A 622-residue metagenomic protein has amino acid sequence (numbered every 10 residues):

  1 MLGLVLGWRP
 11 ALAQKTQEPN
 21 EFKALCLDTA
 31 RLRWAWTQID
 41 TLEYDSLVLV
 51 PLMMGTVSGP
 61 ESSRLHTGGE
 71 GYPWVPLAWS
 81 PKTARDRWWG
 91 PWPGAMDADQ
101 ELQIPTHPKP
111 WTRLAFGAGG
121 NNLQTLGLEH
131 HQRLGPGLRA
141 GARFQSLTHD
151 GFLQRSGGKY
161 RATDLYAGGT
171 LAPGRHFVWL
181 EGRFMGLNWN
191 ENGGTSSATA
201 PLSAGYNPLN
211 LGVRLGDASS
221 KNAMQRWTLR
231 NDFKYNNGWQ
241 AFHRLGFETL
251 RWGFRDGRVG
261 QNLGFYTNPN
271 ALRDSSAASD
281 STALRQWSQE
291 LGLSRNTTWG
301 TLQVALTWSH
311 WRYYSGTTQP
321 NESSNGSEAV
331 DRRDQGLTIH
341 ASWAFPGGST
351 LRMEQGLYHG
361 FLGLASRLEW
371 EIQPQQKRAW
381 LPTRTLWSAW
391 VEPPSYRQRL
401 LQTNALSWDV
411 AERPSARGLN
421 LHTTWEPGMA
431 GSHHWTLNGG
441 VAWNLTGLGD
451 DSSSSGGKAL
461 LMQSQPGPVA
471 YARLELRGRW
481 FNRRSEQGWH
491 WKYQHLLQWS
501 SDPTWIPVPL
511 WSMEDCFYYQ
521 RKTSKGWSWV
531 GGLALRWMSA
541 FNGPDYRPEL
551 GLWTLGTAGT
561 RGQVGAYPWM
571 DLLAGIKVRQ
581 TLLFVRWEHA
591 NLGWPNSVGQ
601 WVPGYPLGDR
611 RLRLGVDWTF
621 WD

Functional and structural regions predicted by a protein language model:
M1-L42, N190-N192, A198-T199, T619-D622: Cleavable N-terminal export/targeting peptides
K15-K109: Acidic, small-polar-rich N-terminal luminal/periplasmic segments of exported/outer-membrane proteins
D86, E101-H131: Short strand-turn segments of transmembrane beta-barrel domains in outer membranes, especially the first one or two
G117-G119, L123, L147-T170, R214-M224 (+3 more regions): Outer-membrane beta-barrel proteins
A118-G120, L134, S146-T148, F184 (+3 more regions): Short, flexible loop/turn elements at secondary-structure junctions
Q124-S146, S156-W189, A218-S219, A223-L229 (+1 more regions): Transmembrane beta-barrel wall of Gram-negative outer-membrane proteins
F177-R230, K234, L250-R285, V330 (+3 more regions): Flexible loop and strand-edge segments within Gram-negative outer membrane beta-barrel domains
A223-R258, T282-D622: Exposed, low-structure sequence patches enriched in small/polar residues
